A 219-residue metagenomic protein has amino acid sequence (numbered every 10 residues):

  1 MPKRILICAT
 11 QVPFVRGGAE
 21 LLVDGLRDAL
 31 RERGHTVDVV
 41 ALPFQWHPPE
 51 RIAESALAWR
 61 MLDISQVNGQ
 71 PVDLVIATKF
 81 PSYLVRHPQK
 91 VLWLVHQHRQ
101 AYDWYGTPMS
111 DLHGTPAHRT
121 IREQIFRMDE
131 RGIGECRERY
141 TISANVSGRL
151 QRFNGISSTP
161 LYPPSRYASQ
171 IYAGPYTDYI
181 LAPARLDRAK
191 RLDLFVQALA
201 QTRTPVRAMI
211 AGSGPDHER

Functional and structural regions predicted by a protein language model:
T10-L22, K190: A short, glycine/small-residue-rich beta-strand->loop->alpha-helix junction that serves as a flexible
Q11, P183-D187, G214-P215: Short donor-sugar binding/catalytic loops of nucleotide-sugar-dependent glycosyltransferases, especially enzymes
R33-S82: Active-site donor-binding segments of glycosyltransferases and PAPS-dependent sulfotransferases
I76, V85-A117, T159: Active-site proximal beta-strand in glycosyltransferases
S110-D111, T115-R139, S147: Membrane-proximal helix-turn-helix segments that form the acceptor-binding/catalytic region of lipid-linked
I142, V146-S165, A173: Helix-loop-beta element that forms the nucleotide-linked donor phosphate-binding surface in glycosyltransferases
S147-Q151, V206-R219: Short, structured helix-loop element that forms part of the nucleotide-activated donor/catalytic region
S165, S169-K190, L194-R203, M209: Conserved donor-binding/catalytic core segment of Leloir-type glycosyltransferases
